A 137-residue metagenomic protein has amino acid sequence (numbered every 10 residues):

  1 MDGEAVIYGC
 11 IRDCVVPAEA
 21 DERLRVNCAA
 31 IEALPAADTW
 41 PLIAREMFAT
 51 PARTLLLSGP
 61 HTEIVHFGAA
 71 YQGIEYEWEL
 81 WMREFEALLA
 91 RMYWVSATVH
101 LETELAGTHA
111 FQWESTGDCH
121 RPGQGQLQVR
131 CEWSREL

Functional and structural regions predicted by a protein language model:
M1-A30: Short, extreme N-terminal segment that most often corresponds to the first beta-strand
R23-L137: Charged interaction segments
